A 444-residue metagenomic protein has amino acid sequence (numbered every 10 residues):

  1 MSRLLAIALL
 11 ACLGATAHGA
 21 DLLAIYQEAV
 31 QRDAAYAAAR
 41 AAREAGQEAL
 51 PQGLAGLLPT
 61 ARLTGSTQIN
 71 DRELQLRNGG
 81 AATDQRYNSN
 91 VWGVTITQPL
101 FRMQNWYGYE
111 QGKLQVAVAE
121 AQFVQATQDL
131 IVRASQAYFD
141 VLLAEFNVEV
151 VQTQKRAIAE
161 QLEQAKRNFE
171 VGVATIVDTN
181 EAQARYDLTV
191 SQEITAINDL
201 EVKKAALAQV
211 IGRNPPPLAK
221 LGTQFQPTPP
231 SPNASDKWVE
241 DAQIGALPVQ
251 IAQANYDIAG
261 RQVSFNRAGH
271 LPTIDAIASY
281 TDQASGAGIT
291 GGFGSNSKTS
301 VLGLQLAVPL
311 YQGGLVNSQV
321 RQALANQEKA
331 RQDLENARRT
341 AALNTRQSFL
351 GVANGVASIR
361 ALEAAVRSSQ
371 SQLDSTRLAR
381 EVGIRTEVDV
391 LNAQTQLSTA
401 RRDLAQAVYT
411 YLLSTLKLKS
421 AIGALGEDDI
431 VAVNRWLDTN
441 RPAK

Functional and structural regions predicted by a protein language model:
S2-A17: Gram-negative bacterial Sec-dependent N-terminal signal peptides
A17-S66, R72, Q98, P215 (+4 more regions): Bacterial Sec-pathway N-terminal export signals of envelope proteins
H18, D71, D403-K444: Acidic, low-complexity, intrinsically disordered peripheral segments
A20-D140, I158, I274, A278 (+1 more regions): Short flexible linkers and secondary-structure junctions
A24, S89-G93, Q136, E181 (+3 more regions): Transmembrane beta-barrel architecture of outer-membrane proteins
A38-G53, A126, L130-V150, E160 (+5 more regions): Amphipathic alpha-helical coiled-coil segments
T64-Q98, L221-P232, S264, I277-Q312 (+2 more regions): Small/polar, glycine/serine/threonine/aspartate-rich low-complexity segments that form flexible
D129-Q243, G351, G355, S375-L378 (+3 more regions): Periplasmic alpha-helical coiled-coil/stalk elements that build and connect Gram-negative outer-membrane
